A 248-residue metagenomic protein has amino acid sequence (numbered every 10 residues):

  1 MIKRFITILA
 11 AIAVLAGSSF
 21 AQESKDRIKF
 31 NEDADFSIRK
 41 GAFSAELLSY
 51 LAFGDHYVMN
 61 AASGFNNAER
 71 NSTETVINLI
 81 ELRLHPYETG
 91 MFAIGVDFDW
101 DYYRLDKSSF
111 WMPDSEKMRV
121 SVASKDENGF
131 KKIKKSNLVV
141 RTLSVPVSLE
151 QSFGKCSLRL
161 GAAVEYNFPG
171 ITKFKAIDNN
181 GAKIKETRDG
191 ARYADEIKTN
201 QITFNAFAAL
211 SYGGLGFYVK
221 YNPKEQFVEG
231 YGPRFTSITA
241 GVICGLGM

Functional and structural regions predicted by a protein language model:
M1-D26, E150, C156, L246-M248: Bacterial Sec-dependent N-terminal signal peptides
A21-E74, N78-I80: Short glycine/proline- and aromatic-enriched beta-strand/turn motifs that initiate or cap beta-hairpins
E23, E32-A45, L82-F92, L105 (+2 more regions): Short loop/turn motifs that connect adjacent beta-strands in outer-membrane beta-barrel proteins
E32-F36, I77-L84, V96-W100, V145-Q151 (+4 more regions): Residues on the lipid-exposed face of transmembrane beta-strands in outer-membrane beta-barrel proteins
R39-S49, E88-I94, G154-L158, I202-A206 (+2 more regions): Outer-envelope beta-barrel architecture signal
S49-M59, F98-D106, V139-R141, V164-G170 (+3 more regions): Transmembrane beta-strands of outer-membrane beta-barrel pores
H56-N71, Y103-V140, N167-N180, I184-F207: Extracellular/periplasm-exposed beta-strand and loop segments of Gram-negative cell-envelope proteins, dominated by
G190-M248: Predominantly the C-terminal beta-signal and adjacent terminal strand-loop region of outer-membrane beta-barrel
